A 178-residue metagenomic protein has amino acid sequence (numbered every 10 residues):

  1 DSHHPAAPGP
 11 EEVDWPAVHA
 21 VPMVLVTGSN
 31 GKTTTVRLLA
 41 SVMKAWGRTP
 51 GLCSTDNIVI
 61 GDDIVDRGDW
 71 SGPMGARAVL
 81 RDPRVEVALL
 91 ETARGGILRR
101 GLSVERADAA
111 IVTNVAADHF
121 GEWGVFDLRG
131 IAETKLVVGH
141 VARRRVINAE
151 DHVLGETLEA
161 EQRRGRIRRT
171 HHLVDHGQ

Functional and structural regions predicted by a protein language model:
D1, G124-A132, R144, R166-R169 (+1 more regions): Adenine nucleotide phosphate-binding catalytic loops in nucleotide-utilizing enzymes
D1-V13, R84: N-terminal leader/targeting and accessory segments in enzymes
E11-I64: Walker A (P-loop) phosphate-binding motif
I64-A149, L154-G155: Flexible active-site lid/hinge loop adjacent to a nucleotide/diphosphate and Mg2+-phosphate binding pocket
I64-D66, E161, G165-R166: Active-site regions of enzymes building and remodeling cell-envelope glycoconjugates
G101, G124, L158-Q162, R169-H172: Alpha-helical transmembrane segments and their juxtamembrane interfaces
A109-T113, G165-H171: Short hydrophobic/aromatic-enriched beta-strand-loop microsegments
D151-V153, A160-R163, H172-G177: Alpha-helix boundary/capping motif
